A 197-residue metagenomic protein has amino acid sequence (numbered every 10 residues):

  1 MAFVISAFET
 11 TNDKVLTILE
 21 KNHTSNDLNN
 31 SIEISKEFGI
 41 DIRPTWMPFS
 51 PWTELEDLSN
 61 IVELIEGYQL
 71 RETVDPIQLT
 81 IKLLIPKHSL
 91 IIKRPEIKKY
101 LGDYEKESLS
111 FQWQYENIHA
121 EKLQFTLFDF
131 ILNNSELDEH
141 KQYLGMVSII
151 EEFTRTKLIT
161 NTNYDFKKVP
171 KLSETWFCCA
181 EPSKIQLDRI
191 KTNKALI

Functional and structural regions predicted by a protein language model:
M1-D41, M47-Y68: Conserved non-cysteine loop/helix-boundary elements of the Radical SAM core domain that shape
M1-F3, A7, I42, F49 (+4 more regions): A broad "ordered helical/assembly scaffold" signature
K14-L19, P48-D57, R71-W113, I118-A120 (+1 more regions): Flexible glycine/acidic-rich beta-alpha junction loops that bind and position SAM and/or redox cofactors in anaerobic
L16, L28, S35, V62 (+4 more regions): Solvent-exposed, non-transmembrane amphipathic alpha-helical segments
N30-I42, R71-T73, K122-L137: A structural motif corresponding to the C-terminal end of an alpha-helix and its immediate exit/capping segment
I91-I92, K98-I197: Radical SAM enzyme core and accessory elements
